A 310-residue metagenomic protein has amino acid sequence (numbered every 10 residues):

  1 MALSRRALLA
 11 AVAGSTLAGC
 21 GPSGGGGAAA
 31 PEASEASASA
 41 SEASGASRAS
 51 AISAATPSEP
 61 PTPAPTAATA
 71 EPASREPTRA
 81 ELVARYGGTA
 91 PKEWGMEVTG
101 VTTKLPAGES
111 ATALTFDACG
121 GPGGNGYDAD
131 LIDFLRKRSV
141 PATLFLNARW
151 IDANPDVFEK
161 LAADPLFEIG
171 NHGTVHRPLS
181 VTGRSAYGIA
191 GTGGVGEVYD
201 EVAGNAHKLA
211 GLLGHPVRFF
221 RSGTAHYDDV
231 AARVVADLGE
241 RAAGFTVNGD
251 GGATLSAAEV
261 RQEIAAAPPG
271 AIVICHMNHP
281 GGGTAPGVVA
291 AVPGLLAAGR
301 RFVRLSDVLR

Functional and structural regions predicted by a protein language model:
A2-S4, A10-T16, C20-F116, G121-A129 (+2 more regions): N-terminal pre-catalytic segment of deacetylase/amide-hydrolase enzymes
R5-R6, R221: Short, cationic motifs built from Arg/Lys/His that form the positively charged side of catalytic pockets
P72-V181, S185-G193, K208: Active-site beta->alpha N-cap acidic-glycine motif
D152-D156, R177-I274, N278-R301, S306-R310: Catalytic domains of cell-wall/extracellular-matrix polysaccharide-remodeling enzymes, centered on de-N-acetylation
